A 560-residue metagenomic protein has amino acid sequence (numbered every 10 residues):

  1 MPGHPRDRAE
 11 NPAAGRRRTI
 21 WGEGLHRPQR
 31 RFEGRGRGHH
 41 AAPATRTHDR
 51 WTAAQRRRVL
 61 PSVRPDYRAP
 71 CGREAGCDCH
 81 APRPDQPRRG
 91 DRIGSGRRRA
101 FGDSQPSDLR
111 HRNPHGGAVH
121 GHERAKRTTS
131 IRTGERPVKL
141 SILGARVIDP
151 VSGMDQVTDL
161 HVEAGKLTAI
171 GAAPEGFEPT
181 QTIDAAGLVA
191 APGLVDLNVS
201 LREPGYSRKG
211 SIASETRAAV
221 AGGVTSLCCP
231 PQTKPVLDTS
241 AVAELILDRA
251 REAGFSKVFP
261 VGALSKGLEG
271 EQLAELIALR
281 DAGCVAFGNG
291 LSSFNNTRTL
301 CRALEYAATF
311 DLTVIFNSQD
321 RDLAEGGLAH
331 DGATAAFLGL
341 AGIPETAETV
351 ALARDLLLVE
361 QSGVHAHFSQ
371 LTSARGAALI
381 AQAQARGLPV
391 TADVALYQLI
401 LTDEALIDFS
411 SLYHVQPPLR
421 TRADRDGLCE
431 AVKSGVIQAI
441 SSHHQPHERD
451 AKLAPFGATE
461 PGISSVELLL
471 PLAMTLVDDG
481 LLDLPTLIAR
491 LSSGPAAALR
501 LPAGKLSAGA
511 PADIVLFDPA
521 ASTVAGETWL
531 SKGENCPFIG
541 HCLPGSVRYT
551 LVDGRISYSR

Functional and structural regions predicted by a protein language model:
M1-A41: Glycine-rich phosphate/diphosphate-binding loop of Rossmann-like nucleotide-binding domains
A42-R64, G205-S207, S293, T297 (+1 more regions): Glycine/threonine-rich flexible loop motifs
G76-R132: Adenosine-phosphate binding glycine-rich loop
V138-G193: Histidine-rich, glycine-flanked metal-binding segment
A185-A253: Metal-associated gating/positioning segment near the N- to mid-region
E271-I440: Histidine/acidic residue-rich metal-binding segments in metalloenzymes
F337-H365, L412, K433-I440, Q445-A520: His/Asp/Glu-enriched, well-ordered alpha-helical/loop segment that forms or immediately abuts the divalent-metal
P455, P511-R560: C-terminal cap of metal-dependent C-N hydrolases
